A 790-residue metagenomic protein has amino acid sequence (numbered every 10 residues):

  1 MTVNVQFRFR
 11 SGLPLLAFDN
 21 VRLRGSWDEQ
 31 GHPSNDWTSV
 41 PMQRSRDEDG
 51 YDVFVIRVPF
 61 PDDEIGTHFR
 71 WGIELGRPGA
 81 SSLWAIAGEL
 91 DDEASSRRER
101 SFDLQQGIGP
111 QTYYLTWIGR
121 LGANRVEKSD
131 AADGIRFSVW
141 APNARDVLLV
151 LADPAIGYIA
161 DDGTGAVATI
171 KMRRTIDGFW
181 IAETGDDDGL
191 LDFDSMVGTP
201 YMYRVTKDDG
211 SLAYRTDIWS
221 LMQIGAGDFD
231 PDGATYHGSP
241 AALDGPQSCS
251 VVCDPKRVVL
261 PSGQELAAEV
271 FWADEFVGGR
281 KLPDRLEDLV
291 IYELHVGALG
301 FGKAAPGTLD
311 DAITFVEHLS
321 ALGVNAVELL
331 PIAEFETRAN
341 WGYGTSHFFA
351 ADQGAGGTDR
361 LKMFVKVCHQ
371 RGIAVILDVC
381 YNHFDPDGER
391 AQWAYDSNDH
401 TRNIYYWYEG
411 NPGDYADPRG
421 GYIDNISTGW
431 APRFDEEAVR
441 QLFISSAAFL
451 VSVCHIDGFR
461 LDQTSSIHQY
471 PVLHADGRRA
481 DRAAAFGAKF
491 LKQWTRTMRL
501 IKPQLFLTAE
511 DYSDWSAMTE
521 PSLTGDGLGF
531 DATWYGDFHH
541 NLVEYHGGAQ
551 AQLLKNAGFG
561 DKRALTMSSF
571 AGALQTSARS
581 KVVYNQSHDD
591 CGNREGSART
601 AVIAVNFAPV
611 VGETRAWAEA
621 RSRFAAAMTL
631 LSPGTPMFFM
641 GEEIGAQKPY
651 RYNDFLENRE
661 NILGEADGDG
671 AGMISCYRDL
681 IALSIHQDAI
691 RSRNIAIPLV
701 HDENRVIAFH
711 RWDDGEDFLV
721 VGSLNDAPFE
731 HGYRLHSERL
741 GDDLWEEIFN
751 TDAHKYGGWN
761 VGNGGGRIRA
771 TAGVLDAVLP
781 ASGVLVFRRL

Functional and structural regions predicted by a protein language model:
M1-R8, E93-R145: Non-catalytic, glycine-rich low-complexity segments
L13-I65, L75-R100, S138-G198, T206-F229 (+2 more regions): Aromatic-rich carbohydrate-binding modules that target alpha-glucans
V139, Y203, L294, L319 (+10 more regions): Conserved, mostly hydrophobic/aromatic
W219-L221, L266-L286, H295-A483, W494: Substrate-binding/active-site clefts of carbohydrate-active enzymes
D230-V296, G548-T614, G765, T771-A777: Glycine-rich phosphate/pyrophosphate-binding loop and adjacent beta-alpha nucleotide/cofactor-binding cores
D481, K489-N653, I685, S692-I695 (+3 more regions): Conserved alpha/beta catalytic core and glycan-binding cleft of carbohydrate-active enzymes
I662-I697: Aromatic- and carboxylate-lined catalytic core of secreted/periplasmic carbohydrate-active enzymes
G762-L790: C-terminal beta-strand-rich structural cap/linker in extracellular carbohydrate-active enzymes
